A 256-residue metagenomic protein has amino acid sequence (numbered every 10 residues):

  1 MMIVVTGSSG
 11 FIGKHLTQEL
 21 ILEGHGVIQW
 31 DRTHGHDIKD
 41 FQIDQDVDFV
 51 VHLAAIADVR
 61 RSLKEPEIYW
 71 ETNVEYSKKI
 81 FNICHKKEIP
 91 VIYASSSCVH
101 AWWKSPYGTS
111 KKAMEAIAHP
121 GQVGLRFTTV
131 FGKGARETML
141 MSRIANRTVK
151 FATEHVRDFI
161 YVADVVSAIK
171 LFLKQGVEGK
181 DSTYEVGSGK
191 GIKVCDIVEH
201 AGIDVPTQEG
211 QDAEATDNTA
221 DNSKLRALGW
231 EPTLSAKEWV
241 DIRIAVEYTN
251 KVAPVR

Functional and structural regions predicted by a protein language model:
I3-E23: N-terminal Rossmann NAD(P)H-binding glycine-rich loop of SDR-like oxidoreductase domains
V27-Q42: Adenosine-cofactor binding site in Rossmann-like domains, unifying the SAM/SAH pocket of S-adenosylmethionine-dependent
Q42-T72: NAD(P)H-binding glycine-rich loop region in Rossmannoid oxidoreductase-like domains and their noncatalytic homologs
K78-G108, V123: Conserved Rossmann-fold NAD(P)-dependent oxidoreductase catalytic core, especially the SDR/UDP-sugar
K104-G108, K112, A116-V166, K170 (+1 more regions): NAD(P)-dependent short-chain dehydrogenase/reductase
T129-V130, K150-R157, I169, L173-G189 (+2 more regions): A recurrent short beta-strand within the Rossmann-like NAD(P)-dependent oxidoreductase core
T183-Y184, I192-N222: C-terminal "lid/loop" region of Rossmann-like NAD(P)-dependent oxidoreductases
S235-R256: Amphipathic terminal alpha-helices
